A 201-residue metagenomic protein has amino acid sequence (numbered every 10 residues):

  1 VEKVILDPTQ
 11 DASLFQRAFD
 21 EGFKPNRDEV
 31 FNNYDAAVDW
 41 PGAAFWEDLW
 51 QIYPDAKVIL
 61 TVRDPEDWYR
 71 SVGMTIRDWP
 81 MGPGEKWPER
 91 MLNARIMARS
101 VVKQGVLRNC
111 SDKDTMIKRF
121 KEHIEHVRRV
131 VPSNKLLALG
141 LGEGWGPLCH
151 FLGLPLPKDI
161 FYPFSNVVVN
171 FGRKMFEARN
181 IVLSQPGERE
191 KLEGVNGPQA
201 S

Functional and structural regions predicted by a protein language model:
V1-N32: PAPS-dependent sulfotransferase catalytic core
K3-L6, W46-T115, L154: PAPS-dependent sulfotransferase catalytic domain
V4-S13, I59-Y69, K86-W87, E122-K191: The conserved 3'-phosphoadenosine-5'-phosphosulfate
G22, N26-E29, V38-P41, T115-H123: Soluble or luminal CAZymes and related metallo-dependent hydrolases
N33-Y34, A56: Short, well-ordered alpha-helix to beta-strand connector turns
W40-A44, G142: Short beta->alpha connector loops
C110-I117, S133-A138: Active-site rim elements
E193-S201: Eukaryotic N-terminal low-complexity, Ser/Thr- and Lys/Arg-rich leader segments that predominantly function as
